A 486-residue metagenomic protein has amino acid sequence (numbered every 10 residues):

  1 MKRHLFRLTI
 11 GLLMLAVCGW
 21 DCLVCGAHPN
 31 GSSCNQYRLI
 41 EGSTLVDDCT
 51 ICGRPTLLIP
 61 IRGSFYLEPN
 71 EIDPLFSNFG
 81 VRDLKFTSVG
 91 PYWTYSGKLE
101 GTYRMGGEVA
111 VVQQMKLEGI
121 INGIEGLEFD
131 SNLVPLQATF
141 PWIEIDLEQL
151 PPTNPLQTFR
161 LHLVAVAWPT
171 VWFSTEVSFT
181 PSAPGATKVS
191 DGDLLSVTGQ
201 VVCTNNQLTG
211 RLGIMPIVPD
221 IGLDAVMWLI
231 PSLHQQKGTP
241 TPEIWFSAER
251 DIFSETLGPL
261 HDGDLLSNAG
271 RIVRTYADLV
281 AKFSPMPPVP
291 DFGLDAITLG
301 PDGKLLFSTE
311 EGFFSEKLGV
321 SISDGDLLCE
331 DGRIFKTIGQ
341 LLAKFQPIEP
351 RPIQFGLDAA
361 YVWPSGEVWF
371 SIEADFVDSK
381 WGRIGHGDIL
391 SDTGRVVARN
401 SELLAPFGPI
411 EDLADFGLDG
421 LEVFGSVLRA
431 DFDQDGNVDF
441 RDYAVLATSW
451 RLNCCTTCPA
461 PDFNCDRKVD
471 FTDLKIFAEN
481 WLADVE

Functional and structural regions predicted by a protein language model:
M1-I10: Bacterial N-terminal signal peptides that target proteins for export
T9-D21: Bacterial N-terminal signal peptides
H28-P74, W168-V177: N-terminal segment immediately downstream of the Sec signal-peptide cleavage site in secreted/extracellular proteins
T50-L161: Predominantly extracellular/secreted and cell-surface proteins with exposed, flexible low-complexity segments
L147-A167, L413-R429, E479-N480: A recurrent domain-boundary module in secreted/ectodomain proteins
T170-V189, W245-R271, M286, L306-I322 (+4 more regions): Cellulosome-associated attachment modules in secreted, modular CAZymes
Q200-V218, G270-V289, G332-R351, R395-F424: Surface-exposed loop and turn segments in beta-propeller and other repeat-based domains that flank or scaffold
I217-L233, P288-T298, P350-V362, D412-G425: Signature of short aromatic-glycine-proline-rich micro-motifs recurring in repeat-based ectodomains
